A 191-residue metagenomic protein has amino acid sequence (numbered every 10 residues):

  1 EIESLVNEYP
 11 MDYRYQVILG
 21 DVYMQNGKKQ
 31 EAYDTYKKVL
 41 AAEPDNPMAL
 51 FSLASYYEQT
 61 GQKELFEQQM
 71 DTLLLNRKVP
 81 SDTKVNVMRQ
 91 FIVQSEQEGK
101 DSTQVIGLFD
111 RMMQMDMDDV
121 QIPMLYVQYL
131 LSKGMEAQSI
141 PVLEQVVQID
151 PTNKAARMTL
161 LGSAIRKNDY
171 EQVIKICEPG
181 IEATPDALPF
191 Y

Functional and structural regions predicted by a protein language model:
E1-Y191: Alpha-solenoid helical repeat scaffolds
